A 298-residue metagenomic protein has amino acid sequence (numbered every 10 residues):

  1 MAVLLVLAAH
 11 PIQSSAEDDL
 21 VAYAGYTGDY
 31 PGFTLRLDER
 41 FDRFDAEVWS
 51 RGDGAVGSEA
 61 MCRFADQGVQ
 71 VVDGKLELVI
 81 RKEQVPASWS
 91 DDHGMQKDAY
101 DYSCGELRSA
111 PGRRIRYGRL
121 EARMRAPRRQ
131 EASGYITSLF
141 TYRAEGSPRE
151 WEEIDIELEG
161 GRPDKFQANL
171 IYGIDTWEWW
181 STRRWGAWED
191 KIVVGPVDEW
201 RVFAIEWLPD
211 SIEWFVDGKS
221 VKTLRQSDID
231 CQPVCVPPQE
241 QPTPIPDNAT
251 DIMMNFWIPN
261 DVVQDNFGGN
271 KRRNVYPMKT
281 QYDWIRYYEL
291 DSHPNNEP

Functional and structural regions predicted by a protein language model:
M1-A8: Bacterial N-terminal signal peptides
S15-P298: GH16 jelly-roll
